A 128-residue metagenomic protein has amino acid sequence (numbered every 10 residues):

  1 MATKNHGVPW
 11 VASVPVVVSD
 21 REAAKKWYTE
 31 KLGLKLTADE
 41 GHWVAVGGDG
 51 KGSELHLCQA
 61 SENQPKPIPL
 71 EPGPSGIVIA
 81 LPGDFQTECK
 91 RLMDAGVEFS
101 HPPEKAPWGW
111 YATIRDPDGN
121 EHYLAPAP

Functional and structural regions predicted by a protein language model:
M1-S13, K35-R115, A125-P128: Vicinal oxygen chelate
W10, V18-R21: Conserved beta-strand-loop-alpha-helix junction that forms the acyl-donor binding cleft
R21-E22, E40: Alpha-helix N-cap/helix-start capping motif
E22-A23, T87: Alpha-helical macromolecular-interaction surfaces
A24, Y28-T29, L92, G119: Conserved active-site tyrosine of GNAT-family acetyltransferases
